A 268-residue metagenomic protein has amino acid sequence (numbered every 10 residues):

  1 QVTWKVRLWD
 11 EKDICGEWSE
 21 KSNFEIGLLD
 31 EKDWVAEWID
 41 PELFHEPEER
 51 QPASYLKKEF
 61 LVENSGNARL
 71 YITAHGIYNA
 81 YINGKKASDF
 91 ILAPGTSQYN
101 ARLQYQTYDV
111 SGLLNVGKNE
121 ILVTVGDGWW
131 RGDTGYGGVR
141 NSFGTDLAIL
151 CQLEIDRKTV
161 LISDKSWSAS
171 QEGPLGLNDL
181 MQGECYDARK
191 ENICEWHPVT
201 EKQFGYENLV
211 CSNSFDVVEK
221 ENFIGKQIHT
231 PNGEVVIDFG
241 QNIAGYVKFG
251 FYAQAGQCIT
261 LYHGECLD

Functional and structural regions predicted by a protein language model:
Q1-D268: Extracellular/oxidizing-compartment recognition motifs
